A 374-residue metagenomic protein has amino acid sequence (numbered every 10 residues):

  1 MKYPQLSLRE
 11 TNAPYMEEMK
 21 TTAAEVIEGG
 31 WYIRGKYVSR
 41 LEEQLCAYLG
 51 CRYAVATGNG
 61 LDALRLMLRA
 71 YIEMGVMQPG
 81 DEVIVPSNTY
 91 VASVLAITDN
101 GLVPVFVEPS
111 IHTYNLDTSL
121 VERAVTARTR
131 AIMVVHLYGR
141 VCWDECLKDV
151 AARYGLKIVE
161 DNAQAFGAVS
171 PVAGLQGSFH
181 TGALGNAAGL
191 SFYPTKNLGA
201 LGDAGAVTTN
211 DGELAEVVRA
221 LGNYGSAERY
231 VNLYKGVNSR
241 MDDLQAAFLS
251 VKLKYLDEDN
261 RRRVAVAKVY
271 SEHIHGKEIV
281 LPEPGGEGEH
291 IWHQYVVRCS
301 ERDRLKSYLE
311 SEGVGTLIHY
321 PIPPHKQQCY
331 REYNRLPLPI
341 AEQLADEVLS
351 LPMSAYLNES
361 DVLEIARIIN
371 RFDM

Functional and structural regions predicted by a protein language model:
M1-W31, E312, P352: N-terminal "arm"/small-domain region of PLP-dependent enzymes with the aminotransferase-like
R9, V38-E43, Y48-A54, L61 (+6 more regions): PLP-dependent aminotransferase class I/II
W31, G35-E82, L95-N100, F106-V107: Phosphate-binding glycine-rich loop
V85, F106, I158-E160, T209 (+1 more regions): Hydrophobic residues in well-ordered beta-strands that form the structural core
N88-V94: Conserved coil-to-alpha-helix start sites within the AMP-binding
N100, R153-Y154, E312: Helix C-cap/helix->beta junction micro-motif
L102-T113, L317: Short beta-strand->loop structural element characteristic of the AMP-binding/adenylate-forming
H112-A200, A206-T208, S350: Active-site phosphate-binding strand-loop segment of PLP-dependent enzymes
